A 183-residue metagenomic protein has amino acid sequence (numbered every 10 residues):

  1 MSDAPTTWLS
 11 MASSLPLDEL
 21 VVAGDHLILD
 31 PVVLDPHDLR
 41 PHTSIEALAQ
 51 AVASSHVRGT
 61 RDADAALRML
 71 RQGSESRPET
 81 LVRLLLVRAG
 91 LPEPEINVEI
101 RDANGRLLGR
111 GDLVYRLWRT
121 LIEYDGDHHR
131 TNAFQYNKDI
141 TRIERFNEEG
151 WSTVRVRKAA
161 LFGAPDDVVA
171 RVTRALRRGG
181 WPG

Functional and structural regions predicted by a protein language model:
M1-H42: Hydrophobic alpha-helical segments and helix pairs
V32-G183: Surface segments flanking catalytic/ligand-binding clefts of nucleic-acid enzymes
